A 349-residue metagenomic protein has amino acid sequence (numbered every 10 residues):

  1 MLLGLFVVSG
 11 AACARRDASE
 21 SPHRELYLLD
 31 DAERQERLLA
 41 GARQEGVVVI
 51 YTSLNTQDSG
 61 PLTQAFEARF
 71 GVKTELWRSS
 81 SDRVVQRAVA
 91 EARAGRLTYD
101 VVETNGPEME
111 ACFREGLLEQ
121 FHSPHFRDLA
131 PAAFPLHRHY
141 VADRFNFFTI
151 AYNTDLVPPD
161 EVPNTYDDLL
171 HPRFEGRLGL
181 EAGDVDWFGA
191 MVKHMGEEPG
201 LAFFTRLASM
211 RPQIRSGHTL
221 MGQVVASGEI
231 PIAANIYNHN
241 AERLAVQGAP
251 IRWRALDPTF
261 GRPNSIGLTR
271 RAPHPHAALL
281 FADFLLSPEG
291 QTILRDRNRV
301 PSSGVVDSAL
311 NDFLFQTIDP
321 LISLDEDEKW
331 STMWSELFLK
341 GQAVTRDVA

Functional and structural regions predicted by a protein language model:
M1-Q44, V344-A349: Short, low-complexity disordered leader/linker segments with a strong preference for bacterial N-terminal type II
V49-T63, E75-A92, R96-E229: Extracytoplasmic ligand-binding site segments that recognize negatively charged/polar headgroups
L62, P199, F203-R206, P273-L285 (+1 more regions): Short amphipathic alpha-helical coupling segments at ligand-binding clamshell hinges and other catalytic/signaling
E108-A111, P231-P250: A ligand-binding cleft/hinge motif common to bilobed small-molecule-binding domains
D128-A132, F145-F148, F204-A208, P212-R215 (+2 more regions): Periplasmic-binding protein-like
T149-L156, V192-H194, R262-A277, I293-L294: A bilobed periplasmic-binding-protein/Venus flytrap-type ligand-binding module shared by bacterial periplasmic
F174-G183, L285-V306: Periplasmic-binding protein-like
S308-A349: Extracellular/periplasmic bilobal clamshell ligand-binding domains
